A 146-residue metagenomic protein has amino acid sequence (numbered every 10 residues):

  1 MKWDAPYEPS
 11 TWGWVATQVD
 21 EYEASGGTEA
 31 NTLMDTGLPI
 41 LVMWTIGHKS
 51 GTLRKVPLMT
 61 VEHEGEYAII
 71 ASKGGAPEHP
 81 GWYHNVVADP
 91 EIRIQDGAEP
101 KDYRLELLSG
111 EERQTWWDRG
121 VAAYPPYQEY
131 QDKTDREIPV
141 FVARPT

Functional and structural regions predicted by a protein language model:
M1-M34: Extreme N-terminal tail/first-helix region
K2-Y7, S72-Y127, K133-E137, P145-T146: Short, structured beta-strand-loop surface elements
E29-N31, S50, Y127-Q131: Short helix-to-loop capping/linker segments positioned immediately adjacent to catalytic or ligand/cofactor-binding
L33-G37, Q131-D135: Short coil/turn segments at secondary-structure boundaries
G37-S72: Short beta-strand segments
I40, E137-V140: Short hydrophobic/aromatic beta-strand or adjacent loop that forms the aromatic wall/cage of a ligand/substrate-binding
M43, F141-P145: Short beta-strand element of the conserved SAM-dependent methyltransferase core
